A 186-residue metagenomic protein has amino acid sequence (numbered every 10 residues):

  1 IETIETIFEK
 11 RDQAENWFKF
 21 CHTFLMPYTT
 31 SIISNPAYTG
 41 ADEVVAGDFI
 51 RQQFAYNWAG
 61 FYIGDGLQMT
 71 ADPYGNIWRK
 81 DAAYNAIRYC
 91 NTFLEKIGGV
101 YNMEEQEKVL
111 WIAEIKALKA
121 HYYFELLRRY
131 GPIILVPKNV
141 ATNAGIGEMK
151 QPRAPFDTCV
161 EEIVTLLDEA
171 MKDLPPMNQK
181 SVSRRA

Functional and structural regions predicted by a protein language model:
I1-E114, L118, Y122-E161, P176-N178: Short acidic-aromatic linear motifs embedded in glycine-rich loops, typified by GG[WY][YF]DAGD(H) and related
M171-K172: Amphipathic alpha-helical segments of tetratricopeptide repeats
S181-A186: Aromatic-lined, polymer-binding surfaces characteristic of secreted/periplasmic polysaccharide-degrading enzymes
